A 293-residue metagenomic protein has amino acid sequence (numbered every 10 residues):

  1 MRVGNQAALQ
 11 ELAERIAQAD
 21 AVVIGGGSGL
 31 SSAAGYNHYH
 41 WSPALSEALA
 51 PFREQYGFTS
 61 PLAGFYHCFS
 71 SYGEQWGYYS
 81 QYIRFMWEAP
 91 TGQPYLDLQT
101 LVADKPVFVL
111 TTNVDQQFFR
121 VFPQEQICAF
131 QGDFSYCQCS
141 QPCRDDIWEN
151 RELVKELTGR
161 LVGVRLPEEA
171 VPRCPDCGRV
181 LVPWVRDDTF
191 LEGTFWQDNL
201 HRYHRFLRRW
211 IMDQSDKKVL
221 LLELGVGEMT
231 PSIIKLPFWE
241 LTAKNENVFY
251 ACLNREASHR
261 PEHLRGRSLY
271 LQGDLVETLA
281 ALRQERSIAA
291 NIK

Functional and structural regions predicted by a protein language model:
M1-K293: Conserved catalytic alpha/beta core of Sir2/sirtuin-type deacylases, generalized to analogous enzyme cores that bind
